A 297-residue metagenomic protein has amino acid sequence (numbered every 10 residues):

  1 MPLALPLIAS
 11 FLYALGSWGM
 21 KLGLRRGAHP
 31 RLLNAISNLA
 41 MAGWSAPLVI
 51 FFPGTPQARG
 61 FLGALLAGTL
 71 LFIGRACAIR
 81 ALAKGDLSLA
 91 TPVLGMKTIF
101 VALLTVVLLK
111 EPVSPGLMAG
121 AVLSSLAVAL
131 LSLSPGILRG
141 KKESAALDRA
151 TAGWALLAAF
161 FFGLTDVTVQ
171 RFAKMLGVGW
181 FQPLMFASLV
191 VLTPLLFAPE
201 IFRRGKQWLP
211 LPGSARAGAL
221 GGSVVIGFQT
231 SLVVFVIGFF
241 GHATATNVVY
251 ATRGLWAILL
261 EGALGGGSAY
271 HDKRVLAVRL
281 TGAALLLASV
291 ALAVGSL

Functional and structural regions predicted by a protein language model:
M1-T69, I73-G85, L133-W154, L176 (+3 more regions): Membrane-interface interhelical linkers
I8, A35-I36, V93-M96, G116-A119 (+3 more regions): Hydrophobic core positions of alpha-helical segments in small-molecule transporters and transporter systems
L12-G16, W44, L70-C77, K97-L104 (+4 more regions): Membrane-embedded alpha-helical core segments of multi-pass
A28-H29, D86, L109-V113, G177-V178 (+1 more regions): A helix-boundary/kink motif common to multi-pass secondary transporters, especially Major Facilitator Superfamily
L32-N34, A90, V178-Q182: Juxtamembrane helix-start motifs in multi-pass secondary transporters
N38-A42, G95-I99, A121-S124, V128 (+4 more regions): Residue-level recognition of pore/gate-forming positions within transmembrane alpha-helices of multi-pass
I99-A119, A129, F239, L255-L280: C-terminal transmembrane-helix exit sites in multi-pass transporters
G238-L255: Short alpha-helical packing/oligomerization segments
